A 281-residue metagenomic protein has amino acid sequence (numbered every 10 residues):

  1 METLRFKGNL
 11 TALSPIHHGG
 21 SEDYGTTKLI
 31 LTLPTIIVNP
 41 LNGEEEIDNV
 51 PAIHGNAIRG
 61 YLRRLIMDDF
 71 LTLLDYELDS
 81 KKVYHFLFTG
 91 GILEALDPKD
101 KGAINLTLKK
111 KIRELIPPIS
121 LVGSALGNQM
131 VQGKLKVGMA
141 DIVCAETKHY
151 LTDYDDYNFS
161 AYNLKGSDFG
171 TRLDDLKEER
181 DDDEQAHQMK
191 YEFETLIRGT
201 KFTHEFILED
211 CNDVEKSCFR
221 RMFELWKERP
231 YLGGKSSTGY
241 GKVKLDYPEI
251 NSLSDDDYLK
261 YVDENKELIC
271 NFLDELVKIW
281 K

Functional and structural regions predicted by a protein language model:
M1-K281: RNA-binding basic/glycine-rich loop and surface signature characteristic of RAMP-family CRISPR effectors
